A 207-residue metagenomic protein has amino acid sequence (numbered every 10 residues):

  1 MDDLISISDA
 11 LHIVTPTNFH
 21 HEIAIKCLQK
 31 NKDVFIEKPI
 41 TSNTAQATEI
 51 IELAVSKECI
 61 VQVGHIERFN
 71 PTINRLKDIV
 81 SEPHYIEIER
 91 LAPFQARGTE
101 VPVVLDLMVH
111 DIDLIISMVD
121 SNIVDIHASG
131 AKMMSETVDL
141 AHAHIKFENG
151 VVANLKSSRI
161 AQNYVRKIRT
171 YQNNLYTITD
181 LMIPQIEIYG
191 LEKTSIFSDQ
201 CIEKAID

Functional and structural regions predicted by a protein language model:
M1-D2, R90, A131: Conserved SAM/SAH-binding loop
M1-I51: Beta-loop-alpha module in the N-terminal Rossmann-like domain of NAD(P)-dependent dehydrogenases, especially those
K30-K32, S56-I60, V151: A short helix->loop->beta-strand "cap" motif at the edges of active sites that frequently abuts
I36, V61-V63, T179: Hydrophobic residues in well-ordered beta-strands that form the structural core
T41-G98: A contiguous active-site-proximal alpha/beta segment in oxidoreductase catalytic domains
G64-P71, F94-I123, V138: Mid-domain beta-loop-alpha active-site segment that forms a flexible, acidic cofactor/metal-binding surface
I66, Q172-D207: C-terminal glycine/acidic-rich active-site capping loop/insertion
I112-Q185: Contiguous beta-strand/loop segments that form the cofactor/metal-binding neighborhood of enzyme cores
